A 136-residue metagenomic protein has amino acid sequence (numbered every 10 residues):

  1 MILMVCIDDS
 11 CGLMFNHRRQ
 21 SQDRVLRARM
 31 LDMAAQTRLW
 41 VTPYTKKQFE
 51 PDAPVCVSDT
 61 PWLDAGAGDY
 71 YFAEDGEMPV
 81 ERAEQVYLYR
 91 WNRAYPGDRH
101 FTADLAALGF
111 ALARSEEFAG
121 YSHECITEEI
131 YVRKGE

Functional and structural regions predicted by a protein language model:
M1-E136: Enzymes that bind and transform nitrogen-containing heteroaromatic metabolites
